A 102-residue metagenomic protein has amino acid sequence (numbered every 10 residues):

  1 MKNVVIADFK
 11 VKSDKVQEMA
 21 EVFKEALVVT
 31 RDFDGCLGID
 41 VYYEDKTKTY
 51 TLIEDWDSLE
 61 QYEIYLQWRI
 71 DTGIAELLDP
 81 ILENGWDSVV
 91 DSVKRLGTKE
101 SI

Functional and structural regions predicted by a protein language model:
M1-N3, K48: Residue-level preference for beta-strand/loop junctions
N3-F9: Active-site-flanking beta-strand signature of metal-NTP-handling nucleotidyl enzymes and homologous cyclase-like
K10-M19: Short, surface-exposed ligand-recognition loops at beta-strand->loop->(often short) alpha-helix junctions that present
L27-T51: Short, glycine- and small/hydrophobic-rich beta-strand elements in well-ordered beta-sheets
F33-L37, D55-V90: An amphipathic, aromatic/His-enriched active-site/gating alpha helix that lines ligand/cofactor pockets
D40-K48, A75-I102: Glycine-rich beta-strand-turn "strand-cap" elements at beta-sheet edges
